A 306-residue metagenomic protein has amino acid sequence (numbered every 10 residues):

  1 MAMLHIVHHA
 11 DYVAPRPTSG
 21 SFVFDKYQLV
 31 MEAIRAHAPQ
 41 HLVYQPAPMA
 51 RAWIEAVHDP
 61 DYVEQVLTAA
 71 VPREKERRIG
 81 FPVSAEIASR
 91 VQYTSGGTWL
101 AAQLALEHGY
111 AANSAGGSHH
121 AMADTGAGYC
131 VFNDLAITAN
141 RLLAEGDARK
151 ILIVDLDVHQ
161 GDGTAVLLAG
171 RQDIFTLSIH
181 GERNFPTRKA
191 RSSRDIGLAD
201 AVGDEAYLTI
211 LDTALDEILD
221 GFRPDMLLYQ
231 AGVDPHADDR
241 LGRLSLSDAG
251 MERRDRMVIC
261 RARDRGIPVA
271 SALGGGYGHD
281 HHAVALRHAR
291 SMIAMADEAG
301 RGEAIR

Functional and structural regions predicted by a protein language model:
M1-M49: N-terminal low-complexity, Ser/Thr- and acidic-residue-enriched intrinsically disordered segments
A2, R73-R306: A general "terminal functional-core" signal
D11-P17, P48-A52, E74-I87: Glycine-/proline-rich flexible loop or hinge segments
R16, E32, Q40-H41, P48 (+3 more regions): Phosphate/dinucleotide-binding and metal-coordinating scaffold of catalytic cores in nucleotide-dependent enzymes
F22-D25, L29, Q45, M49 (+3 more regions): Generic alpha-helix structural propensity
H37, A70-K75: ATP-dependent kinase catalytic cores of phosphoinositide-metabolizing enzymes and PI3K-like protein kinases
H41-R51, A270-H279: Acidic carboxylate-rich catalytic motifs and surrounding loops in phosphoryl-/glycosyl-chemistry enzymes
M49-V71: Charged, often glycine-rich, active-site loop that binds/positions anionic groups
